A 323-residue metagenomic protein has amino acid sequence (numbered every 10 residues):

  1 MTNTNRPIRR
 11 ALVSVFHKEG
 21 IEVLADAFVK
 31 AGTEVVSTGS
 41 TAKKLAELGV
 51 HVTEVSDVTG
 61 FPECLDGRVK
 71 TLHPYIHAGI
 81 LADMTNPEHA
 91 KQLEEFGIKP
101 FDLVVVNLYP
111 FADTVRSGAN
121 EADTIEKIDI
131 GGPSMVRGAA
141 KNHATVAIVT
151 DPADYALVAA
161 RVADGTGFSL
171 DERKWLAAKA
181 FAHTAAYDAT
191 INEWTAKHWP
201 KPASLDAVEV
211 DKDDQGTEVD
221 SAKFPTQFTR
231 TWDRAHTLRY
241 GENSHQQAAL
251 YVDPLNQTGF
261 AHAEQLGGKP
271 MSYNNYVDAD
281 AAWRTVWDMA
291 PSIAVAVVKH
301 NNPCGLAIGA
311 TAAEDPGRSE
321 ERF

Functional and structural regions predicted by a protein language model:
M1-V58: N-terminal glycine-/serine-/threonine-rich phosphate-binding loop
T2-R9, K70-H77, F111-N120, A139-K141 (+1 more regions): Gly-rich Lys/Arg/Thr-decorated short loops/hinges at beta-loop-alpha junctions or inter-strand turns that position
S14, L81, V104-Y109, D129 (+3 more regions): Short beta-strand segments
V15-A27, T41, L65-T71, I308-F323: N-terminal active-site wall of soluble small-molecule enzyme domains
S40-F111, A203, A207-V208, K212: Glycine-rich nucleotide/cofactor/substrate-binding loop typically near the N-terminus or early in the first domain
L103-E126, I130-D171, G259, A263: A short, charged helix-loop
A153-F323: Active-site loops and adjacent core secondary-structure elements that bind or stabilize anionic groups
